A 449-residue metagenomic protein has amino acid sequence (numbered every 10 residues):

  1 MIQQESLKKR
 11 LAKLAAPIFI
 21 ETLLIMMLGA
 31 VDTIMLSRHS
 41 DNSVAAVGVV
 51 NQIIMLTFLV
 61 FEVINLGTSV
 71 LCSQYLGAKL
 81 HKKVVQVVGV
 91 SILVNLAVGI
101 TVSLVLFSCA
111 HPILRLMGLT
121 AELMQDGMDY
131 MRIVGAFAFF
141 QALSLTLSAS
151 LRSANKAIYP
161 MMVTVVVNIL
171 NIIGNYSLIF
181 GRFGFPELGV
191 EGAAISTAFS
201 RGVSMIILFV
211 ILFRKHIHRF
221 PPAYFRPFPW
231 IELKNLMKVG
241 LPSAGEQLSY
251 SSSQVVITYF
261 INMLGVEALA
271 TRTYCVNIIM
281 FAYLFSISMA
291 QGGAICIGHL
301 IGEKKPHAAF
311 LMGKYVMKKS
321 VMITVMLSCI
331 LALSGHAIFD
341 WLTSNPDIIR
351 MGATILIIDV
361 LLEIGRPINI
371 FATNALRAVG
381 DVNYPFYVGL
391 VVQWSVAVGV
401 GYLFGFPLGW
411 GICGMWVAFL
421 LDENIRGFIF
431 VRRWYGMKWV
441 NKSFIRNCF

Functional and structural regions predicted by a protein language model:
M1-I18, C72-F139, F185-L241, I297-L362 (+1 more regions): Short alpha-helical transmembrane segments in multi-pass integral membrane proteins
K13-D32, I133, V167, S200-S204 (+4 more regions): Transmembrane helical elements of multi-pass membrane transporters/channels
I18, T22, T33-I34, V70 (+15 more regions): Transmembrane alpha-helix boundary and packing residues in multipass membrane permease domains and related
L23, M27-A45, L114-A121, S177-L188 (+5 more regions): Helix-terminus/linker motif at the lipid-water interface of multi-pass membrane proteins
I25, G29-D32, L36, F58-N65 (+19 more regions): Alpha-helical transmembrane segments and their lipid-water interface positions in multi-pass membrane proteins
V44-L104, Q141-P160, T258, T271-G335 (+1 more regions): Small-residue-rich hydrophobic transmembrane alpha-helices
N65, V134-S153, P160-N168, A193-L208 (+5 more regions): Short runs within selected transmembrane alpha-helices of multi-pass transporters and secretion channels
E246, I357, G389, Q393 (+1 more regions): Transmembrane alpha-helical segments of multi-pass transport proteins
